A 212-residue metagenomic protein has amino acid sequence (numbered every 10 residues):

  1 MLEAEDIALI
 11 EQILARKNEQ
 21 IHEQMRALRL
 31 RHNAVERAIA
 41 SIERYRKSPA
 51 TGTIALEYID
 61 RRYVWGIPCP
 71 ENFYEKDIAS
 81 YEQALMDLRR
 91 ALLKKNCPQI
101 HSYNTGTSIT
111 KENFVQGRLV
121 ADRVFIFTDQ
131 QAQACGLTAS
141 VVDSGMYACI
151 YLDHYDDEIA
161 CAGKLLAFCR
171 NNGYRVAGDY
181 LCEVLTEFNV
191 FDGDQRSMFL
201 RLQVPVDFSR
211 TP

Functional and structural regions predicted by a protein language model:
E3-A15, E19-P212: A solvent-exposed interaction/effector surface
